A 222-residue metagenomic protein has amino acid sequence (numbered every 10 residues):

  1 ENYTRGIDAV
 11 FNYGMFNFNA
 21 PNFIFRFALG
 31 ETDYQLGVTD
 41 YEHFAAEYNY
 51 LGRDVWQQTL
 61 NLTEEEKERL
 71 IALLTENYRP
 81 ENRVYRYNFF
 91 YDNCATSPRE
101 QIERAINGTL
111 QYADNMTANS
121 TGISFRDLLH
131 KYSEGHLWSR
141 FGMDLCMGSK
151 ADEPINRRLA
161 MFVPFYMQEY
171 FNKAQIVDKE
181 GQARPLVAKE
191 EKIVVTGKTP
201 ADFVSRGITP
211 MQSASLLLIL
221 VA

Functional and structural regions predicted by a protein language model:
E1-G52: Glycine-rich catalytic cores of cysteine/serine-nucleophile enzymes that process amide/ester linkages in cell-envelope
D8, Q57-T59, A95, R140: Extracellular structured ligand-interaction cores
G14, T63, C146-G148: Structured loops at beta-to-helix junctions and adjacent beta-edge loops in soluble globular domains
M15-N19, K67, P80, N93: Solvent-exposed loop/turn segments at secondary-structure junctions within structured extracellular/periplasmic domains
E47-W56, E76-R83: Acidic/histidine-rich, surface-exposed loop or edge segments in extracytoplasmic proteins
D54-L62, R86-F89: Short coil/turn segments at secondary-structure boundaries
L62-T75: A structural motif
E76-A222: Activation targets extended, charge/polar-rich intrinsically disordered C-terminal tails
